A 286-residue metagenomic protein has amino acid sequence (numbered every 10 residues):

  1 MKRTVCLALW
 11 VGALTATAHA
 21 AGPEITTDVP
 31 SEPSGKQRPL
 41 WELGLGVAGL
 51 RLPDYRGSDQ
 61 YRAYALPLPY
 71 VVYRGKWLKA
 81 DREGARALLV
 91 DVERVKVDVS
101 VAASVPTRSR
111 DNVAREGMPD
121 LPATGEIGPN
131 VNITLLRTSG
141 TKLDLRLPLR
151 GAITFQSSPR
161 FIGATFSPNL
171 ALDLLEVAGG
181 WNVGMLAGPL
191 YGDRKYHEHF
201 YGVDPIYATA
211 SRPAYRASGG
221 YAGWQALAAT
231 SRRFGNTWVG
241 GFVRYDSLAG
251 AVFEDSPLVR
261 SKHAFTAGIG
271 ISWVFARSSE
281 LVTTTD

Functional and structural regions predicted by a protein language model:
M1-R38, A276-D286: Cleavable N-terminal export/targeting peptides
A20-W77, D286: Short glycine/proline- and aromatic-enriched beta-strand/turn motifs that initiate or cap beta-hairpins
Q37-L43, A63-A65, K76-L78, D91-V97 (+7 more regions): Outer-envelope beta-barrel architecture signal
V47-R51, P69-Y73, G84-L89, I127-I133 (+6 more regions): Residues on the lipid-exposed face of transmembrane beta-strands in outer-membrane beta-barrel proteins
L50-R56, S104-R110, T134-T138, R150-S157 (+4 more regions): Sequence/structural signature of outer-membrane beta-barrel proteins
S58-A63, L89-D91, G117-A123, S157-A164 (+2 more regions): Replace "Gram-negative outer membrane beta-barrel proteins" with "bacterial and organellar outer membrane beta-barrel
L66-V72, F234, K262-D286: Outer-membrane beta-barrel "beta-signal"
S157-W238, D246-E254, L258: Outer-membrane beta-barrel transmembrane domain signature
